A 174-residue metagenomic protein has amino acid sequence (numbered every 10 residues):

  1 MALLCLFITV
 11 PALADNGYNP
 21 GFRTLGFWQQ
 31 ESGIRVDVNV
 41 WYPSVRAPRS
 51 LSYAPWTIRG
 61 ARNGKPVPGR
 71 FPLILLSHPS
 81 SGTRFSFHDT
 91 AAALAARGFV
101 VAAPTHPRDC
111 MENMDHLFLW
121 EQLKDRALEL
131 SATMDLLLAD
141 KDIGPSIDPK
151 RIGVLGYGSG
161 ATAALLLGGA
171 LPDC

Functional and structural regions predicted by a protein language model:
T9-P11: N-terminal signal peptide c-region/cleavage motif recognized by signal peptidases
L13-L76, S86, A96: Domain-level recognition of soluble alpha/beta enzyme cores, biased toward histidine phosphatases/phosphomutases
K65-G69, G82-R108: Short amphipathic alpha-helix adjacent to the substrate-entry channel of hydrolases
S81-A93, C110-S131: Catalytic nucleophile-loop/oxyanion-hole region of alpha/beta-hydrolase and closely related hydrolase-like folds
L119-P145, P149, L166: Alpha/beta-hydrolase active-site loop
R151-G153: Residue in the alpha/beta-hydrolase core beta-strand immediately N-terminal to the catalytic nucleophile
G156-G160, A164: Gly/Ala-rich beta-loop-alpha elbow adjacent to hydrolase catalytic centers
L167-C174: Conserved hydrolase catalytic core segment
